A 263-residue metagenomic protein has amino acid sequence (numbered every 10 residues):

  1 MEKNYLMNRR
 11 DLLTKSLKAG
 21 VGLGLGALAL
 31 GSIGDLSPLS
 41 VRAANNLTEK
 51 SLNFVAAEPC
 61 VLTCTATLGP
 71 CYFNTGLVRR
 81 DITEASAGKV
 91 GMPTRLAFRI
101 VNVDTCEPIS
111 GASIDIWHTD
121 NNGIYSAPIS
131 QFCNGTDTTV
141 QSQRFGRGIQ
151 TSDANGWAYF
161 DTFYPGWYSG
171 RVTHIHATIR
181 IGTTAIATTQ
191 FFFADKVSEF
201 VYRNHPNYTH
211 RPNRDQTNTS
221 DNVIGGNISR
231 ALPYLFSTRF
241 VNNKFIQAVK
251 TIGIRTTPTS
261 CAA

Functional and structural regions predicted by a protein language model:
M1-D35: N-terminal secretory signal peptides
K3, K15-K18, K50, K89 (+3 more regions): Context-gated lysine
G26-L28, P38, F73, S229-R230: Intrinsically disordered, low-complexity, compositionally biased regions/tails
S32-N45: Signal peptide processing junction and immediate N-terminal pro/mature segment of secreted/exported proteins
N45-R230, G253-A263: Beta-strand-dominated extracellular/periplasmic modules and repeats in secreted or surface-exposed proteins
P233-A263: C-terminal, well-folded lobe of enzymatic/effector domains
